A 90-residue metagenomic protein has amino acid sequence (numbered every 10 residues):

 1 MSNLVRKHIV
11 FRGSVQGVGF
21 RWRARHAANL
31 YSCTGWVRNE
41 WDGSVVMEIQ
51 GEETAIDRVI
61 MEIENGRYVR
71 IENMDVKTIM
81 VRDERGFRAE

Functional and structural regions predicted by a protein language model:
M1-E90: Intrinsically disordered, low-complexity, mixed-charge
